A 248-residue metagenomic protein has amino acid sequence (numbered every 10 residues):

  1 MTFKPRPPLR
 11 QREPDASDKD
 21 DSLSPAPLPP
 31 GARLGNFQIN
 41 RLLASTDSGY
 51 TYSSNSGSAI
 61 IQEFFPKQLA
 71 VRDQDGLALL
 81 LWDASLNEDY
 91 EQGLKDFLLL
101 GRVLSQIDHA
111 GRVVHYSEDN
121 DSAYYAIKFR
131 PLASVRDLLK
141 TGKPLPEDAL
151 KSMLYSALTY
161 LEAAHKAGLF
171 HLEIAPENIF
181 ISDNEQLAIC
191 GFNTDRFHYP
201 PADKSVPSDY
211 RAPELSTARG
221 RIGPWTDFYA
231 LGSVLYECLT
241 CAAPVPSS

Functional and structural regions predicted by a protein language model:
Y50, S54-K95: ATP-binding glycine-rich loop module of kinase domains
R112-A123: Short beta-strand micro-motifs within the conserved protein kinase catalytic domain, predominantly in the N-lobe
V135-L145: AlphaC helix of the protein kinase catalytic domain
M153-L154: Activation segment signature within eukaryotic-like protein kinase domains
L158-L169: Protein kinase catalytic-loop region centered on the HRD/HxD motif
P201-L215: Conserved activation segment of eukaryotic-like protein kinases, specifically the C-terminal portion of the activation
E214-P224: Conserved end of the kinase activation segment
